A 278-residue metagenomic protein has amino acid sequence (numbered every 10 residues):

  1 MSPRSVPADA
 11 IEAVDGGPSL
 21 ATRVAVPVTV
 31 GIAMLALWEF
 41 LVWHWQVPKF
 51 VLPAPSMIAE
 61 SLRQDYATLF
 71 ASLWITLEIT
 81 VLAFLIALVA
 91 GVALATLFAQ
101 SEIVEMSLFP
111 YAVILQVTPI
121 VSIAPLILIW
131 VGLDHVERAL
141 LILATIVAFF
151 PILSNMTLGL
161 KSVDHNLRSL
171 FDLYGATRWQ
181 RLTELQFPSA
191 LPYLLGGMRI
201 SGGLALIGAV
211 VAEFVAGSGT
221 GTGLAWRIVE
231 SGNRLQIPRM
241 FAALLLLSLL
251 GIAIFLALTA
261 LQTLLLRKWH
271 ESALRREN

Functional and structural regions predicted by a protein language model:
E12-G17, W43-I86: Periplasmic/extracellular loop-to-transmembrane helix junction in inner-membrane transport proteins
P18, T22-H44: N-terminal signal-anchor transmembrane alpha helix
A83-A112: Transmembrane-helix boundary motif in ABC transporter permease subunits
V113-P151, L158-G159: Generic hydrophobic transmembrane alpha-helix motif, especially the helices
I142, I146, W179-A212: Transmembrane alpha-helices
N155-L194, I228: Short cytoplasmic-facing helical segments at TM-TM junctions of multi-pass membrane proteins
G197-L249, L256: Non-cytoplasmic
F241-N278: C-terminal transmembrane helix and the adjacent membrane-cytosol boundary/short C-terminal tail of inner/organellar
